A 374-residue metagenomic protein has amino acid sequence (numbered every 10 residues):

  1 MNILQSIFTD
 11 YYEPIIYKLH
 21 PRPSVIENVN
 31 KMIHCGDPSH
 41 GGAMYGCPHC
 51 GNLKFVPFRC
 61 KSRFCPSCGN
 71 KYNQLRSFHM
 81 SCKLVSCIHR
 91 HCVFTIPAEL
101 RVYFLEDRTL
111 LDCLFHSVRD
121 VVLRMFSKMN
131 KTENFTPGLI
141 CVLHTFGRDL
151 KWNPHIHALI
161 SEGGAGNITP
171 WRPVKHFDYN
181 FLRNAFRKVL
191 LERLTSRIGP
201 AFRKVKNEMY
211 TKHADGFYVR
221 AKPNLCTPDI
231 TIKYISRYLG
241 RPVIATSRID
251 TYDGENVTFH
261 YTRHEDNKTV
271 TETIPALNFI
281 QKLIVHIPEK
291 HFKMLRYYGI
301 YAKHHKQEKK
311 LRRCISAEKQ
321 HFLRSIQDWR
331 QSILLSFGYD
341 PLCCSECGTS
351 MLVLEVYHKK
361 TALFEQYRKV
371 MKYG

Functional and structural regions predicted by a protein language model:
M1-G374: Beta->alpha loop/short-helix hinge microenvironment recognizer with preference for catalytic Tyr/His contexts
